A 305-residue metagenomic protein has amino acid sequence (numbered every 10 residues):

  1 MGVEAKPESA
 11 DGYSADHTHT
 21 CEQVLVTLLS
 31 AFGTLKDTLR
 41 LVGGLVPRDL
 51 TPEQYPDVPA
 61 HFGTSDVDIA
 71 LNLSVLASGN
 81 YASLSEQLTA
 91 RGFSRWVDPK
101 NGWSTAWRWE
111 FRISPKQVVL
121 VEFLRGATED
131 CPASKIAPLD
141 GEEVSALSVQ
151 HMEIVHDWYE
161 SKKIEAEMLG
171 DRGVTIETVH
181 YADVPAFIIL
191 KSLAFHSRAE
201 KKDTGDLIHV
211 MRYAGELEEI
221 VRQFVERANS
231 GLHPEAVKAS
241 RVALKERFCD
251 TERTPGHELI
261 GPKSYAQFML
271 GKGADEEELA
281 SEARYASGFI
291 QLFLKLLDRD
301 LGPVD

Functional and structural regions predicted by a protein language model:
M1-D305: Compositionally biased terminal segments of proteins
